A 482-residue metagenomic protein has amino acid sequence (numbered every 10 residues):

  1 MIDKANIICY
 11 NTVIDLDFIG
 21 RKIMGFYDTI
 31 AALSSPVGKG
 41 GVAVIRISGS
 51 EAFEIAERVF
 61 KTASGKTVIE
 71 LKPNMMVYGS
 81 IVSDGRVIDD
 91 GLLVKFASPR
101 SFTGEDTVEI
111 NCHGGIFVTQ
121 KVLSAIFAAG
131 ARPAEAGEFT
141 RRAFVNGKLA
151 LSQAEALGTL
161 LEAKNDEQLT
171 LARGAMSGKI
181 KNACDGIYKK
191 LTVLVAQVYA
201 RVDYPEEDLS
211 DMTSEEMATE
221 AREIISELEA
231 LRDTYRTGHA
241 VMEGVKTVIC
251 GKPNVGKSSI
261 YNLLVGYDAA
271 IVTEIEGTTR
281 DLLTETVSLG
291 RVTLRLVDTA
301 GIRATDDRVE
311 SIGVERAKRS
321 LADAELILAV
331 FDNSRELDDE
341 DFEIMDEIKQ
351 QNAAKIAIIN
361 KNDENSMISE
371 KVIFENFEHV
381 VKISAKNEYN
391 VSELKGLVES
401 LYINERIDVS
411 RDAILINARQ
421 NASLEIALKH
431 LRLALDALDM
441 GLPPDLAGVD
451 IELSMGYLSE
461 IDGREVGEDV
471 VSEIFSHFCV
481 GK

Functional and structural regions predicted by a protein language model:
I2-T170, G174, G178, Q351 (+1 more regions): A glycine-rich (often HGG/GG-containing) alpha/beta subdomain
G25-L33, V37, D166-E285, T305-D307 (+1 more regions): C-terminal-of-GTPase-core extension/linker across diverse P-loop GTPases
G38-K39, D84-I88, R100-E105, L151-S152 (+5 more regions): Short flexible coil/turn linkers enriched for glycine and charged/polar residues that connect secondary-structure
Y78-I88, L93-F96, T278-T305, D323: Switch I (G2) and immediately adjacent beta-strands of P-loop GTPase domains
V265, A300-G301, E325, D332 (+1 more regions): Short glycine-/small-residue-rich Rossmann-like dinucleotide-binding loops
L296, V330, I358: Generic enzyme active-site microenvironment
E310-S334: Inter-motif core of Ras-like GTPase G domains
